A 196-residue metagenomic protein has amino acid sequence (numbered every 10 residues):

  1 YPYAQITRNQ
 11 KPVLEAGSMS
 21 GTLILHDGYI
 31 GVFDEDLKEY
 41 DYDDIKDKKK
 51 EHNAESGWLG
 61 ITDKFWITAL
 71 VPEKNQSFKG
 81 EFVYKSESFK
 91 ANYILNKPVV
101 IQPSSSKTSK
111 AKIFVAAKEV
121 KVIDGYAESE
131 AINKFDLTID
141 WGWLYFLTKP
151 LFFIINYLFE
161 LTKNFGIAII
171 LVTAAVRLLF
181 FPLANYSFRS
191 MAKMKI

Functional and structural regions predicted by a protein language model:
Y1-K134: Soluble non-transmembrane domains of integral membrane proteins
P98, W141-Y145, F188: Generic amphipathic alpha-helical segments used as scaffolds and interaction surfaces in large, multi-domain proteins
S104, V176-I196: Membrane-interface amphipathic helices and adjacent TM-edge segments
F114-N164: Interfacial loop/helix-cap signal at membrane boundaries in integral membrane proteins
